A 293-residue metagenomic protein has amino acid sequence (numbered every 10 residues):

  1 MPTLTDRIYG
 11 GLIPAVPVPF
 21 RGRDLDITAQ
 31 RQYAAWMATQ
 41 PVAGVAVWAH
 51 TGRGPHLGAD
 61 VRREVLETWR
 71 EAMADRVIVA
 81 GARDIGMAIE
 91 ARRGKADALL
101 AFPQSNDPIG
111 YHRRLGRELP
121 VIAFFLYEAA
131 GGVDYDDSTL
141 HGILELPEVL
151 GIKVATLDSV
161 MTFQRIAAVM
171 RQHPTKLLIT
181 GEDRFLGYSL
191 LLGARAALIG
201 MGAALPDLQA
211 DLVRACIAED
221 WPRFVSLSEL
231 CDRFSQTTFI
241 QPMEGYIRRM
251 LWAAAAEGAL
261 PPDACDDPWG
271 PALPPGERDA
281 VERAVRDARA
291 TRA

Functional and structural regions predicted by a protein language model:
P2-D134, W269-G270: Active-site beta->alpha loop and helix N-cap motifs at the rims of alpha/beta catalytic domains
I13-P19, Q40-P41, A194, L205-A293: C-terminal alpha-helical cap/extension of soluble enzyme domains
T28, Q32, D60, E64 (+7 more regions): Conserved active-site and cofactor/substrate-binding residues in soluble primary-metabolism enzymes
Y33, V65, I143, F224-L227 (+1 more regions): A structural signal for short hydrophobic/aromatic patches embedded in well-ordered alpha helices
E64, T68-A72, E90, G94-K95 (+6 more regions): Alpha-helical structural signal in soluble globular domains
R92-K95, R171-L178, A280-A288: A short, hydrophobic/aromatic-rich structural module that often spans a beta strand with its adjoining loop
Y127-P242: Catalytic alpha/beta core domains of metabolic enzymes, predominantly
